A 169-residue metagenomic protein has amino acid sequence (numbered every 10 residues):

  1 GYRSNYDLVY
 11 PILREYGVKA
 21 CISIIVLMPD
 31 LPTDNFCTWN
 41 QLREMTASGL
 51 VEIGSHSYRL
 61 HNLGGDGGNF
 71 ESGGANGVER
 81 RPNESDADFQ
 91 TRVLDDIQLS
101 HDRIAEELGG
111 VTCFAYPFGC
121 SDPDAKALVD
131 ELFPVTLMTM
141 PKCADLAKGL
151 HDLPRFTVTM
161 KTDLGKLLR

Functional and structural regions predicted by a protein language model:
R3, L8, R14-D122, H151-L153: Metal-dependent polysaccharide deacetylase catalytic core of the NodB/CE4 family, i.e., the active-site-bearing domain
T112, P123-T162: Extended hydrophobic/aromatic segments used for targeting, binding, or gating
L164-R169: Surface-exposed interaction regions that form or flank ligand-binding interfaces
